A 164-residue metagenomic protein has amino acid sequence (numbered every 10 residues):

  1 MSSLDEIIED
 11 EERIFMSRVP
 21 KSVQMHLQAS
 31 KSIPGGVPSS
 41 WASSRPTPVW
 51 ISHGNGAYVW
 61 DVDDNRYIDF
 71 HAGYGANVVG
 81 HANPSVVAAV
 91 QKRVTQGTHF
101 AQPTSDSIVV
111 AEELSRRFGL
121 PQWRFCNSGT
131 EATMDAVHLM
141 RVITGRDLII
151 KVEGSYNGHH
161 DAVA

Functional and structural regions predicted by a protein language model:
M1-G119: N-terminal glycine-rich, Lys/His-bearing helix-loop that initiates the first secondary-structure elements of many
E112-A164: PLP-dependent aspartate aminotransferase-fold enzymes
